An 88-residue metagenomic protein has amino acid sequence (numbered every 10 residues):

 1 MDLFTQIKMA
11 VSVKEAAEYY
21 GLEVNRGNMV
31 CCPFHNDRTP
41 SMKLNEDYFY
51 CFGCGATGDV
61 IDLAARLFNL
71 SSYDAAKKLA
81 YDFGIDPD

Functional and structural regions predicted by a protein language model:
M1-D88: N-terminal structured subdomain of primase-like DNA metabolism proteins
